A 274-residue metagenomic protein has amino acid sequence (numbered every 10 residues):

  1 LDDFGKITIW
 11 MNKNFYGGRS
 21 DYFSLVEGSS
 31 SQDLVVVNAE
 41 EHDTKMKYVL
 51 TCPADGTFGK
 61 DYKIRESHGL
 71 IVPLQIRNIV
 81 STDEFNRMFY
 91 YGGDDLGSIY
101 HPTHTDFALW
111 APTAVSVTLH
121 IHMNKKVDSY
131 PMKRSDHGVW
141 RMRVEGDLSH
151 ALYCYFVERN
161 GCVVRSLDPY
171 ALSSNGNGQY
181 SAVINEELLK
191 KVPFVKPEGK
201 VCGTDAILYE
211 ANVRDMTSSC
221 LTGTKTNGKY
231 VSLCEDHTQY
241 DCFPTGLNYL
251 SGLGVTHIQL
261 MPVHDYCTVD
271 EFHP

Functional and structural regions predicted by a protein language model:
L1-D2: Short, compositionally biased P/S/T/A/G/V-rich stretches that sit at domain boundaries
G5-I9, T103-F107: Structural beta-strand segments of beta-rich domains
K13-F15, W110-T113, M123, G146 (+1 more regions): Non-cytosolic beta-sheet module surface loops
N14-V35, V115-V127: Short, surface-exposed alpha-helix to beta-strand junction/turn motifs within ectodomains of secreted and cell-envelope
E41-D106, V127, R134-E235: The feature marks proteins involved in alpha-glucan
L109, S218-C220, T224-C234, L253-P274: Aromatic-lined carbohydrate-binding/catalytic grooves of carbohydrate-active enzymes
E235-Y249: Short, acidic/polar
